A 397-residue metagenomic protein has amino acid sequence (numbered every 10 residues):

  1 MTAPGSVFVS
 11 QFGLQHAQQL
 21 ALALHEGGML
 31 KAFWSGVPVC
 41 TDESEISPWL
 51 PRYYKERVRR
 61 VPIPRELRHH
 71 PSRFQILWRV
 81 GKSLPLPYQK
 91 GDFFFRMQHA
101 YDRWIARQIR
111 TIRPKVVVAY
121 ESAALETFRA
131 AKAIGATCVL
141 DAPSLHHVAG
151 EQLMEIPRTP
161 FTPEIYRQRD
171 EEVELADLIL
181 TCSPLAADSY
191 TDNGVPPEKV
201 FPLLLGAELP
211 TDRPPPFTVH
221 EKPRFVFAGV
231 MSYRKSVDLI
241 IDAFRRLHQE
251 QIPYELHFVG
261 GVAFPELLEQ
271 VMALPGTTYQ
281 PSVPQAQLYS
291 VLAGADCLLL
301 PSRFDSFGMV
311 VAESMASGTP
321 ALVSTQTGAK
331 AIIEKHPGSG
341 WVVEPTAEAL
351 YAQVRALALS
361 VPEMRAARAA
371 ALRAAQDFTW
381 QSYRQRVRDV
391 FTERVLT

Functional and structural regions predicted by a protein language model:
Q75-F93, I134, C138-D170: Acceptor-binding helix/loop patch of EC 2.4 sugar-transfer enzymes, predominantly nucleotide-sugar-dependent
R103-T111, L125-R129, I134, H146 (+2 more regions): Membrane-proximal helix-turn-helix segments that form the acceptor-binding/catalytic region of lipid-linked
L185, G206: Carbohydrate-associated surface elements
D212-K235, I241-R245, H257: Conserved donor-binding/catalytic core segment of Leloir-type glycosyltransferases
E266-Q287, C297: Nucleotide-activated donor-binding/catalytic signature segment of Leloir-type glycosyltransferases, i.e., the conserved
R303: Aromatic "clamp/platform" in nucleotide-sugar-dependent glycosyltransferases that forms part of the donor/acceptor
P320-S324: Short hydrophobic beta-strand element within catalytic cores of glycosyltransferases and related nucleotide-activated
H336, G340-A347, A356-P362: Conserved acidic donor-binding segment of nucleotide-sugar-dependent glycosyltransferases
